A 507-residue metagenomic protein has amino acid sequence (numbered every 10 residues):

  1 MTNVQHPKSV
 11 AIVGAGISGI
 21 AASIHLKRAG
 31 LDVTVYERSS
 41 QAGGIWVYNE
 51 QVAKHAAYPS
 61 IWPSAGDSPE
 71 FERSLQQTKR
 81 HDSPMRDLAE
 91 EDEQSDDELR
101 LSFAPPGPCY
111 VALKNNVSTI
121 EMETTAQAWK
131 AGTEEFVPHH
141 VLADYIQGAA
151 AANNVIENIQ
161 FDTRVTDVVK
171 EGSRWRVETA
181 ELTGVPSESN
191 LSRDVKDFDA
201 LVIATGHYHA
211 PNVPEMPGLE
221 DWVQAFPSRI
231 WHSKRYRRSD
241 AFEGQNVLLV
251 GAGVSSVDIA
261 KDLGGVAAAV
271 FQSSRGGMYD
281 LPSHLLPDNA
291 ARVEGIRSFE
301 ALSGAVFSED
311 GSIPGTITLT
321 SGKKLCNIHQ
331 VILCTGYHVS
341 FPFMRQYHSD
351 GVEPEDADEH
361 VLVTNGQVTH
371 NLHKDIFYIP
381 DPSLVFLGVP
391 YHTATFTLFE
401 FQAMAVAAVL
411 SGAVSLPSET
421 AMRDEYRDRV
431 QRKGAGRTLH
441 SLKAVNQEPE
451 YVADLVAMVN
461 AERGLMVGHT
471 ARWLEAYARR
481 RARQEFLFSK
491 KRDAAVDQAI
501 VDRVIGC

Functional and structural regions predicted by a protein language model:
H6-V35, S256-A260: N-terminal Rossmann-like FAD-binding beta1-loop-alpha1 element of flavoenzymes
V13, V165, V195-H209, V247-V250 (+1 more regions): Short hydrophobic core segments
L31-E37, W46, A269-S274: Short beta-strand "acidic-cap" motif of Rossmann-like dinucleotide-binding folds
R38-G148, G172, H373-K374, R423-V445 (+1 more regions): Glycine-rich active-site loop/strand segments that organize a redox cofactor
K130, P138-Y145, A151, V155 (+5 more regions): Glycine-rich dinucleotide-binding loop and its adjacent helix/turn
K234-Q272, F341-F343, N365-S411: Rossmann-like dinucleotide/flavin-binding elements
G264-E359, V409-V452, V456-A457, A461-R463: A Rossmann-like FAD-binding core segment of flavoenzymes
N371, S383-C507: C-terminal, flexible cofactor-proximal segment of oxidoreductases
